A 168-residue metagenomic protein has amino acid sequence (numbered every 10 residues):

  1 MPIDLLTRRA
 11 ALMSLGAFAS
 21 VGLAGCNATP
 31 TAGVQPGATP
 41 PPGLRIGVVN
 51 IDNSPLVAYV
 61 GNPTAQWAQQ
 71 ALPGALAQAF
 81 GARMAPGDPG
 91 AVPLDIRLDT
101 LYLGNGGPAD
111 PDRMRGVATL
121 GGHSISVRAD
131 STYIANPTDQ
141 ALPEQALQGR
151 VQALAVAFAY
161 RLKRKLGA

Functional and structural regions predicted by a protein language model:
P2-G25: N-terminal secretory signal peptides and thylakoid transit peptides that target proteins across membranes
G22-G43: Bacterial Sec signal peptide processing site at the extreme N-terminus
N27-T29, S54-L56, P89-A91, A109 (+1 more regions): Intrinsically disordered, low-complexity proline-rich regions
A38, V156, A168: Surface-exposed interaction regions that form or flank ligand-binding interfaces
P40-R97: N-terminal segment of the mature soluble domain
V57-N62, Q66, S124-K165: Short secondary-structure boundary motifs at beta->alpha junctions and helix caps
A77, G81, A85, L103 (+2 more regions): Sec-exported extracytoplasmic/periplasmic mature domains
A82-S126, T132-Q145: Surface-exposed short loop/turn segments
